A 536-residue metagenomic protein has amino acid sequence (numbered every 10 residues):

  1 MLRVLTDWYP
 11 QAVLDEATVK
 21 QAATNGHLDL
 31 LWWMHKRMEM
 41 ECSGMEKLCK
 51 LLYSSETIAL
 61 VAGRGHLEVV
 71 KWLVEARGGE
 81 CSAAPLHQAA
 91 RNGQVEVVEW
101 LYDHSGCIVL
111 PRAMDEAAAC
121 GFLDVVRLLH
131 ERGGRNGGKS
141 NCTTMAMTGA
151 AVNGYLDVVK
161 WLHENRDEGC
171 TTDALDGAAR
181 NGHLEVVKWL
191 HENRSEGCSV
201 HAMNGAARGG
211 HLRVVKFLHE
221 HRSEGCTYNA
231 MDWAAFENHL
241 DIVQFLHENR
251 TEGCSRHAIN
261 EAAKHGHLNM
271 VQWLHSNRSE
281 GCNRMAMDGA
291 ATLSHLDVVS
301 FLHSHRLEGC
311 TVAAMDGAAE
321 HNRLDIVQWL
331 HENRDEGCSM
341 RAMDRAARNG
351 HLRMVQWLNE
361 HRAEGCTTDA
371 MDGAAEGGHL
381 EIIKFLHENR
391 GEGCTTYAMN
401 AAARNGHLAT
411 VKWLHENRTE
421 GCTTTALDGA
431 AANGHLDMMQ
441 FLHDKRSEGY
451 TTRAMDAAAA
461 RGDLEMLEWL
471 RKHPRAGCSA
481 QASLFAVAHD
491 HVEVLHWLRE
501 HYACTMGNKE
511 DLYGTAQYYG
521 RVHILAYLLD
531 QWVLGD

Functional and structural regions predicted by a protein language model:
M1-D536: Ankyrin repeat (ANK) tandem alpha-helical domains that serve as protein-protein interaction scaffolds, prominent
